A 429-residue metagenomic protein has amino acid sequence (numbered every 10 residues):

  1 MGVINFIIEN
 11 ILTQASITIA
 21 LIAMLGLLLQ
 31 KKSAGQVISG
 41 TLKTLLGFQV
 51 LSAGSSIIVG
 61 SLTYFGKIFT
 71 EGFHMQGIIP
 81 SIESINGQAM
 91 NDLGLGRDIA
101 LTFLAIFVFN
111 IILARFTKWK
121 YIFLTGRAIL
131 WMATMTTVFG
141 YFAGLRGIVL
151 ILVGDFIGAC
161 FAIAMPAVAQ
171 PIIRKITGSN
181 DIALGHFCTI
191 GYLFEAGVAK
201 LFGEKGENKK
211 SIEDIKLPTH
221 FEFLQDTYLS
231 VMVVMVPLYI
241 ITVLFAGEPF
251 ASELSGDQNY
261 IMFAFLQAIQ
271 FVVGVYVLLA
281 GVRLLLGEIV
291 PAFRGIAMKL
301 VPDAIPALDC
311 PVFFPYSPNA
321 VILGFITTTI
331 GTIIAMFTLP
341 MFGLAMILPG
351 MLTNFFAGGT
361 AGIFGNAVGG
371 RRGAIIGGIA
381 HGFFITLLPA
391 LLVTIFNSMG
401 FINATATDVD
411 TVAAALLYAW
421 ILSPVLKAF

Functional and structural regions predicted by a protein language model:
M1-G54, D98-A105, F109-P291, L300-I305 (+3 more regions): Signature of multi-pass transmembrane helix bundles
G47-I99: Membrane helical hairpin/interfacial module
Q49-S52, A380-L392: Final/C-terminal transmembrane alpha-helix of multipass membrane proteins
T63-I82, A292-F313: Membrane-interface interhelical connector segments
F73-E83, I99-F107, R127-T134, D155-G158 (+4 more regions): Mid-membrane cores of alpha-helical transmembrane segments in multi-pass membrane proteins, especially transporters
I79-A89, T117-T125, E222-A251, G331-T360: Hydrophobic alpha-helical transmembrane segments and immediately flanking/interface helices in integral membrane
I79-L101, P302-F325, N397-T405: C-terminal halves and exits of single transmembrane alpha-helices
R115-W119, C310-T386: Hydrophobic alpha-helical bundle architecture
